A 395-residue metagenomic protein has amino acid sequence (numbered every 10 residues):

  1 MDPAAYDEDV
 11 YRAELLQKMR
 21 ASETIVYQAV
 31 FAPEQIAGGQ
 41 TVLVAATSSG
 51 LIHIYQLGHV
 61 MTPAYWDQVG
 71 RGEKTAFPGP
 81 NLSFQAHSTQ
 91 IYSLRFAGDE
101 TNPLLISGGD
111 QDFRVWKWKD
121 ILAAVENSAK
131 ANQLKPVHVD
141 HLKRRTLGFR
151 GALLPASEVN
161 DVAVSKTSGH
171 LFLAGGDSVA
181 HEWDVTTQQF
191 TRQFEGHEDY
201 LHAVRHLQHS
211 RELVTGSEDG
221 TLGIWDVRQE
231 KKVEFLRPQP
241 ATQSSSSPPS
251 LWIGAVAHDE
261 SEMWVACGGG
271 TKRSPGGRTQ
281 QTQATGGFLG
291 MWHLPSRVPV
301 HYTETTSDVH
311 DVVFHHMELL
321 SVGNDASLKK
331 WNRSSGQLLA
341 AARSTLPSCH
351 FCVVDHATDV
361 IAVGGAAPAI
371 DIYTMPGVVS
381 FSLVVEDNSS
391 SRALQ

Functional and structural regions predicted by a protein language model:
D2-E23, V60-Q90, D120-D161, H181 (+6 more regions): Inter-blade linker and blade-boundary elements of WD-repeat/beta-propeller domains
M19-G50: Beta-strand-rich domains and repeat architectures in extracellular enzymes and scaffolds, especially beta-propellers
A29-Q40, L94-N102, A156, D161-G169 (+9 more regions): Loop/turn segments within WD40 beta-propeller blades
Q35-T41, V60-A76, D99-P103, L122-E126 (+4 more regions): Short, solvent-exposed loop/turn segments that connect beta-strands within catalytic domains and beta-strand-rich
T41, G50-I52, G79, P103 (+8 more regions): Repetitive beta-architecture junctions, highlighting loop-to-beta-strand starts across blade-like repeats
A46-S49, S107-Q111, W118, T167 (+6 more regions): Conserved strand-to-loop turn within each blade of WD40 beta-propeller repeats
I52-Q56, F113-K119, A180-D184, L222-V227 (+4 more regions): WD40-repeat beta-propellers
F314-V360: Ankyrin-repeat and related helical/solenoid repeat scaffolds used for protein-protein interactions
